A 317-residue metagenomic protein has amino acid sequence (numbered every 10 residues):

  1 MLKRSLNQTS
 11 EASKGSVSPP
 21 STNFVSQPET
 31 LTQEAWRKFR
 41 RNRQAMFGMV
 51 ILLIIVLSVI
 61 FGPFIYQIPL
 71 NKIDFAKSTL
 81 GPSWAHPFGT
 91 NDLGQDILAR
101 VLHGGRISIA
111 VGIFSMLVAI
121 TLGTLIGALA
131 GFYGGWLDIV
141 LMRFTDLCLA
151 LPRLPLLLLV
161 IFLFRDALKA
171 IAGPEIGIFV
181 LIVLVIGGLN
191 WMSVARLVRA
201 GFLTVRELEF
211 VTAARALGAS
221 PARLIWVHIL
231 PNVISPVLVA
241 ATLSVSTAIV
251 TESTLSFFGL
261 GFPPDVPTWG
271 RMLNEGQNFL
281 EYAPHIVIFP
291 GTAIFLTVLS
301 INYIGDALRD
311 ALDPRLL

Functional and structural regions predicted by a protein language model:
M1-T124, A128-L129, G135-W136, A150 (+8 more regions): Gly/Trp-centered helix-boundary motif
S18, I107-V111, I126, M142 (+6 more regions): Short alpha-helical transmembrane interface motifs in multi-pass membrane proteins
G62-L70, G131-G135, V160-K169, L189 (+3 more regions): Short helix-capping/hinge motifs at transmembrane helix termini and TM-loop junctions
P87, T121-L122, G131-F132, L141-F202 (+1 more regions): Generic hydrophobic transmembrane alpha-helix motif, especially the helices
I97-G104, V140, F144, V198 (+7 more regions): Short hydrophobic alpha-helical segments within the ABC transporter permease transmembrane module
L151-L154, R165, K169-A172, I176 (+1 more regions): Short juxtamembrane loops and helix-capping segments at transmembrane helix boundaries of multi-pass membrane proteins
P155-L159, L163, V183, R196-L197 (+1 more regions): Non-cytoplasmic
